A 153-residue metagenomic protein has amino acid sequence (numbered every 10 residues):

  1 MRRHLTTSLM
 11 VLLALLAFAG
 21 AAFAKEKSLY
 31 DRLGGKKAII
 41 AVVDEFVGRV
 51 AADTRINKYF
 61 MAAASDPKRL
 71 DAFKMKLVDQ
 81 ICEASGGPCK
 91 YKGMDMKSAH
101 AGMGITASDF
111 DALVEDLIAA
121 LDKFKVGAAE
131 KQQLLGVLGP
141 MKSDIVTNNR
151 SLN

Functional and structural regions predicted by a protein language model:
M1-M10: Bacterial N-terminal signal peptides that target proteins for export
L15-L16: Long, low-complexity intrinsically disordered regulatory regions in eukaryotic signaling/cytoskeletal proteins
F23-N153: Core of compact, soluble alpha-helical bundle domains
